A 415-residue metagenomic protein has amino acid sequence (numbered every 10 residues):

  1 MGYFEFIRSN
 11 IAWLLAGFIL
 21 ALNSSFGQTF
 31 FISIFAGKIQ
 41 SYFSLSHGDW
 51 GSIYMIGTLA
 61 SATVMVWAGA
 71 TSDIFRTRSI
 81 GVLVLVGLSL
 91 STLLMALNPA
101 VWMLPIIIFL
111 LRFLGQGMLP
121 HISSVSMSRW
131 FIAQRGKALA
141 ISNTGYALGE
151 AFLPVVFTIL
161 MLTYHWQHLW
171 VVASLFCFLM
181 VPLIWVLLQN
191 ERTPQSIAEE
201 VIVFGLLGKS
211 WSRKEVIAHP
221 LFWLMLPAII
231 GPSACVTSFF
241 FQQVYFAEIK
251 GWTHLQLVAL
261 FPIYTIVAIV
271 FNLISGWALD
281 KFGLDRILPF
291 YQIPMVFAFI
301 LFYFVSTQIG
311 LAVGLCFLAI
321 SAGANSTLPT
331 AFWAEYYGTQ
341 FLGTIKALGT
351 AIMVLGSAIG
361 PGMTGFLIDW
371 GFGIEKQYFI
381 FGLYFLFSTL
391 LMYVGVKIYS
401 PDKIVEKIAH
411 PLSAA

Functional and structural regions predicted by a protein language model:
A12-H47, A68, F239-V244: Extracytoplasmic
Q28, I32-A36, P220-N272: Extracytoplasmic gate region of multi-pass secondary transporters
V64-R76, N272-G283, I368-D369: Helix-to-loop junctions at the C-terminal end of transmembrane segments in multipass secondary transporters
S79-L93, R286-I300: Structural signature of the two symmetry-related core transmembrane helices
W102-M118, I230, G310-A324: Hydrophobic core of transmembrane alpha-helices in multi-pass small-molecule transporters, especially MFS/SLC-type
M118-F131, A324-Y337: Intracellular juxtamembrane helix-capping segments at the cytosolic ends of symmetry-related transmembrane helices
S142, Y146-T193: Helix-loop-helix hairpin linking two adjacent transmembrane segments in secondary transporters
W170-V186, Q377-G395: Symmetry-related core transmembrane helices of the 12-TM Major Facilitator Superfamily/SLC fold
